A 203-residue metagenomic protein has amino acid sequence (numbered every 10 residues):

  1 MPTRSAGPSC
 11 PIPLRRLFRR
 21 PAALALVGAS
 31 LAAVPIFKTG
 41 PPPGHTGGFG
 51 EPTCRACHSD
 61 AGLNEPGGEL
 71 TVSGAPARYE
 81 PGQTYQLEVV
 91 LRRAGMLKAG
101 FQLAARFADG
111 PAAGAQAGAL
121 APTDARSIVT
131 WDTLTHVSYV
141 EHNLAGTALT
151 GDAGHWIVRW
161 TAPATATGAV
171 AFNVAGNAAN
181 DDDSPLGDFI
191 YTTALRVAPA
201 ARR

Functional and structural regions predicted by a protein language model:
M1-L17: N-terminal secretory signal peptides that target proteins for export/translocation
P2, L31-T161, T165-R203: Sequence context surrounding c-type heme c attachment/ligation sites in exported
P21-A32: Bacterial N-terminal signal peptides
